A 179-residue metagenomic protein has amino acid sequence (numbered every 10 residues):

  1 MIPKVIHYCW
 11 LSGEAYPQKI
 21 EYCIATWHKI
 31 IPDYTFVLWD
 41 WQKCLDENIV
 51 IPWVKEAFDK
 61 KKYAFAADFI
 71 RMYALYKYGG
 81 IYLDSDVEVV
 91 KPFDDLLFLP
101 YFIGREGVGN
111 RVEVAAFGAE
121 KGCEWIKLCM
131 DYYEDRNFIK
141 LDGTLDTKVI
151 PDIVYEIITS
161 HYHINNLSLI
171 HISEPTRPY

Functional and structural regions predicted by a protein language model:
M1-P52, E156, S160-Y162: N-terminal anchoring/stem segment of glycosyltransferases
K4, Q18-A25, F69-Y76, R111 (+1 more regions): A structural signal for well-ordered alpha-helical segments within the folded catalytic domains of diverse enzymes
G13-I20, K60-D68, D142-I150: Aromatic-acidic/polar surface patches that form glycan- and anion
D46-F65: ATP-dependent phospho-/nucleotidyl transfer catalytic cores
Y63-V112, A116-G118: GT-A fold catalytic core of metal-dependent nucleotide-sugar glycosyltransferases, centered on the diacidic
F98-P151: Conserved catalytic core of nucleotide-sugar-dependent glycosyltransferases
E124-L128, S160-S168: Substrate-binding/catalytic groove segments of enzymes that remodel or degrade extracellular structural polymers
I170-Y179: Single conserved hydrophobic/aromatic residue that forms the stacking wall/gate of nucleotide- or nucleobase-binding
